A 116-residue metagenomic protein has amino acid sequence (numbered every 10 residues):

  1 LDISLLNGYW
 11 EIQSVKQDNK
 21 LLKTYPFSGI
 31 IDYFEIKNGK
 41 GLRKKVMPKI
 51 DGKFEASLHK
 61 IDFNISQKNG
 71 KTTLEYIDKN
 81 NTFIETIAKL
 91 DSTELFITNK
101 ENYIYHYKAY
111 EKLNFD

Functional and structural regions predicted by a protein language model:
L1-E11: N-terminal helix-cap/turn-to-beta initiation motif at the start of protein domains
L6, Y33-L42, Q67-K71, A88-L95 (+1 more regions): Short, solvent-exposed coil/turn segments at beta-strand boundaries
Q17-L21: Short, solvent-exposed loop/turn elements at domain surfaces
K23-F63, N69: N-terminal glycine/threonine-rich, aromatic-flanked beta-hairpin/loop signature
Y33, K60-N64, T82-I84, I104-H106: Well-ordered beta-strand positions in beta-sheet-rich domains
T73-D78, L95-T98: Short beta-strand segments that buttress and anchor functional surface loops
I84-I87, S92-H106: Short, exposed beta-strand-loop hairpins at the edges of beta-sheets in extracellular/periplasmic proteins
N102-D116: C-terminal partner/receptor-binding element of secreted or periplasmic proteins
